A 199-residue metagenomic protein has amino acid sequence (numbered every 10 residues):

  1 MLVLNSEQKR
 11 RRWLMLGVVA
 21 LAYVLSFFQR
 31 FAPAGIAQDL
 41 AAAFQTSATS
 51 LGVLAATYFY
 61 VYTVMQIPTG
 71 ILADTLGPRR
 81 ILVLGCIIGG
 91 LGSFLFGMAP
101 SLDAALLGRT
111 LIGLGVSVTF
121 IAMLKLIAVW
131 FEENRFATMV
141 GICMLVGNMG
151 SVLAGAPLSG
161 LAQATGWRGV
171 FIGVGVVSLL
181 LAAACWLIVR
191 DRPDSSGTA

Functional and structural regions predicted by a protein language model:
L14-A48, T69: Extracytoplasmic
A22-F27, F59, S93, S101-G113: Helical-face signature of the major facilitator-like transporter fold
F27, F31, G97, G113-I121 (+1 more regions): Small-residue-rich segments within alpha-helical transmembrane domains of MFS-like 12-TM solute carriers
F31, F59-I67, S151-V152: Residue-level signature of mid-helix packing/kink "hotspots" within the transmembrane helices of 12-pass Major
Q45, G77, M98-A104, G115 (+1 more regions): Helix-breaking motifs and short loop linkers at transmembrane-helix boundaries and internal kinks in secondary membrane
V64-D103: Conserved MFS/SLC helix-loop-helix module at the cytosolic interface between two early adjacent transmembrane helices
G108-V146: Cytoplasmic helix-loop-helix junction between adjacent transmembrane helices in 12-TM secondary transporters
C143-P193: Helix-loop-helix hairpin linking two adjacent transmembrane segments in secondary transporters
